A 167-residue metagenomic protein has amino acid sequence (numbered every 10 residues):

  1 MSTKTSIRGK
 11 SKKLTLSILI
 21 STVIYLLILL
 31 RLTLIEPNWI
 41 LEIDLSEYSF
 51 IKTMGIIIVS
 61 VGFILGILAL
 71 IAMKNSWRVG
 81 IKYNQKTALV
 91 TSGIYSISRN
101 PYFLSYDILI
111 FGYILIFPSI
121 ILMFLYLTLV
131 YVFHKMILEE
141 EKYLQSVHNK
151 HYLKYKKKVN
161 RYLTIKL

Functional and structural regions predicted by a protein language model:
M1-A88, L109-L167: Membrane-anchoring alpha-helices and their flanking helix-loop junctions
K82-F103: Active-site-proximal inter-transmembrane loops
